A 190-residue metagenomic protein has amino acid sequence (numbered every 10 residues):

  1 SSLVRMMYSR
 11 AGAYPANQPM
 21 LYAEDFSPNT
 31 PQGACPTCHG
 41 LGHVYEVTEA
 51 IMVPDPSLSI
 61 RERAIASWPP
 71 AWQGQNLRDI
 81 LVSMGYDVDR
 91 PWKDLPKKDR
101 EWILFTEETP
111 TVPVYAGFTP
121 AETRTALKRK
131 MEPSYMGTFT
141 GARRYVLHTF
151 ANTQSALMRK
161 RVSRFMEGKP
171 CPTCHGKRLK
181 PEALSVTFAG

Functional and structural regions predicted by a protein language model:
S1-G190: Conserved phosphate-binding elements of NTP-dependent enzyme cores
